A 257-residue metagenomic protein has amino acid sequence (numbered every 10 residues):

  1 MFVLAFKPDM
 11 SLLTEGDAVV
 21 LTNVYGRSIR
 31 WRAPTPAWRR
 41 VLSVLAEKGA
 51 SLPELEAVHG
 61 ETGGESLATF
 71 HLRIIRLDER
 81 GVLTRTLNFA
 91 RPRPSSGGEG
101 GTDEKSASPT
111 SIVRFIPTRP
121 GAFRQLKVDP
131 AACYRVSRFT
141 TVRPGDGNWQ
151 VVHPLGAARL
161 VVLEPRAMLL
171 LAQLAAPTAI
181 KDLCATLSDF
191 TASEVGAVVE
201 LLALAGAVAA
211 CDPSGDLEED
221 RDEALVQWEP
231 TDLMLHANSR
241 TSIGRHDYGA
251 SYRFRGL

Functional and structural regions predicted by a protein language model:
M1-W149, P154-L257: Long, charge-rich, low-complexity alpha-helical segments
